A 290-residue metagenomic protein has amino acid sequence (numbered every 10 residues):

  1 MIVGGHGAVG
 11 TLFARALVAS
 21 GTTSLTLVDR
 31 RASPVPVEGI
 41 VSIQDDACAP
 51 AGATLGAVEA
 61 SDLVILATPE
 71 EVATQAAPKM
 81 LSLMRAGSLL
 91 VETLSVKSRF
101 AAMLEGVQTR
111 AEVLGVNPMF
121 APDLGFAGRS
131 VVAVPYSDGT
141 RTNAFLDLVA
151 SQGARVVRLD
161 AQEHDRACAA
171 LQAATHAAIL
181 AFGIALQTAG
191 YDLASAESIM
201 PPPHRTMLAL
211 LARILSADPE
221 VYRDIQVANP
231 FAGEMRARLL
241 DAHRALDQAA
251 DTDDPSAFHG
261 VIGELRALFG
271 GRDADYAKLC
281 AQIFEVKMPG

Functional and structural regions predicted by a protein language model:
M1-C48: NAD(P)+-binding Rossmann beta1-loop-alpha1 motif at the extreme N-terminus of oxidoreductases
M1-V3, L66, A133: Hydrophobic Val/Ile/Leu positions in short beta-strands of Rossmann-like dinucleotide-binding domains
T22, R85-S88, T109-A111: A short helix->loop->beta-strand "cap" motif at the edges of active sites that frequently abuts
A51-L81: Rossmann-like NAD(P)-binding element
M80-F100: ADP-ribose/adenylate-binding Rossmann-like module
V96-A161, C168: Rossmann-fold dinucleotide-binding core
R129, H164-L193, E197-S216: Active-site-proximal catalytic alpha-helix in oxidoreductases
E197-R272: Interdomain hinge/lid region at the active-site interface of Rossmann-like NAD(P)-dependent oxidoreductases
